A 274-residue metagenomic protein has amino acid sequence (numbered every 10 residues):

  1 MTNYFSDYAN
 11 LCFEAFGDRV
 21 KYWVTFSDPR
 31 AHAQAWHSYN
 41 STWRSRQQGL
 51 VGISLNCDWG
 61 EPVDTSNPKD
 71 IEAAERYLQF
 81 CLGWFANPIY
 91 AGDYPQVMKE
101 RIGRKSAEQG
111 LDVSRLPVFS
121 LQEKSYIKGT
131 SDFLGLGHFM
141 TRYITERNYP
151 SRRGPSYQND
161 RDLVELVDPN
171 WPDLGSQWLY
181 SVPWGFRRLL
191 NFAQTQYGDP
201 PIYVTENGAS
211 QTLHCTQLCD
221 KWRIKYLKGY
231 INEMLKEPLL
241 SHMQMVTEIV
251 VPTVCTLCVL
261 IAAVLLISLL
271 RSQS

Functional and structural regions predicted by a protein language model:
M1-E248, T253-V259, I267-L269, Q273-S274: Active-site region of glycoside hydrolase catalytic domains
